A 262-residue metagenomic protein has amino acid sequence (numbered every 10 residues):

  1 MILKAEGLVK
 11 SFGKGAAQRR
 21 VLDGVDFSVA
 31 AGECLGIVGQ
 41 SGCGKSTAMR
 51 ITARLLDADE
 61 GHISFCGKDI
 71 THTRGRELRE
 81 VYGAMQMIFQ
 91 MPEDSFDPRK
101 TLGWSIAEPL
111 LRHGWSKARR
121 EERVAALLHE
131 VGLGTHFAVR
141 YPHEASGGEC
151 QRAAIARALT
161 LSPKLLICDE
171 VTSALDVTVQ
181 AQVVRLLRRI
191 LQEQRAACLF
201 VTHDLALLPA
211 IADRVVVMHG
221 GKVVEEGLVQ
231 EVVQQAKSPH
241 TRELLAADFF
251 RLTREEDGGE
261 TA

Functional and structural regions predicted by a protein language model:
K14-A17, I70-Q86, R112, E231-A236: ABC ATPase NBD coupling module
A53: Helix-to-loop junction immediately C-terminal to a conserved catalytic motif
L111, A118-H136, L245-A246: Conserved ABC ATPase "signature" region
Y141-A145, E149: Conserved ABC ATPase signature
T160-K164: A short, proline-enriched helix->beta-strand linker immediately N-terminal to the Walker B motif in ABC-type P-loop
E226-G227: ABC ATPase "signature
